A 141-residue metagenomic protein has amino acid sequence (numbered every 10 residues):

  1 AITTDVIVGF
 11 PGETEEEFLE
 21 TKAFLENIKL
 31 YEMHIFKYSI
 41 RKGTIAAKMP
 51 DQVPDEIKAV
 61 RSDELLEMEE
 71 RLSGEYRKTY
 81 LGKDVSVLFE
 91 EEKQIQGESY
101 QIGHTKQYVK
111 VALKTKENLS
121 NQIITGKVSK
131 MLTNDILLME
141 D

Functional and structural regions predicted by a protein language model:
A1-T44, E64-E75: Conserved C-terminal portion of the radical SAM core fold that forms the substrate/S-adenosylmethionine-binding
K48-D141: Terminal RNA-binding accessory module
